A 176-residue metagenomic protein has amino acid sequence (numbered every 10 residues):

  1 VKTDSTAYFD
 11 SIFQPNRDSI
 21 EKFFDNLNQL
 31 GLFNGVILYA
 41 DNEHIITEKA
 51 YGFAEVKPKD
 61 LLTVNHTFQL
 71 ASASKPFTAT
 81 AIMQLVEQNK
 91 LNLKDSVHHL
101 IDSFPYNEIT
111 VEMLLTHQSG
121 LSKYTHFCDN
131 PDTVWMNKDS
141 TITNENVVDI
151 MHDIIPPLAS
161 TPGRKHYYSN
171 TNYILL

Functional and structural regions predicted by a protein language model:
V1-F9: Acidic/histidine-rich, surface-exposed loop or edge segments in extracytoplasmic proteins
K2-T3, T47-E48, D139-I142: Short acidic/polar alpha-helix capping motifs at helix-coil junctions
F9-F68, N92-K94, D149-L158: Short, conserved catalytic-motif segment at the N-terminal edge
I45, L121-S122, Y173: Solvent-exposed loop/turn segments at secondary-structure junctions within structured extracellular/periplasmic domains
V56-S169: Active-site-proximal loop and beta-strand segments within enzyme catalytic domains
